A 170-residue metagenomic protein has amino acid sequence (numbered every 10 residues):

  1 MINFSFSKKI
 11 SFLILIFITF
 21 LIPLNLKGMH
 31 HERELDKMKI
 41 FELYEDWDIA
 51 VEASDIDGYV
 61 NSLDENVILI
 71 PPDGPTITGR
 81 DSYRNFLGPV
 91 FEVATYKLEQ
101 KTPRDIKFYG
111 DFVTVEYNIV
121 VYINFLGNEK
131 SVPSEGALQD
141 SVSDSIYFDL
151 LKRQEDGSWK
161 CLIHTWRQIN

Functional and structural regions predicted by a protein language model:
M1-S7: N-terminal secretory signal peptides that target proteins for export/translocation
K9-I10, Q154: Hydrophobic alpha-helical segments, especially transmembrane helices and their immediate juxtamembrane helical caps
S11-I22: Bacterial N-terminal signal peptides
L24-L26: Cleavable N-terminal signal peptides
G28-L43, I49-G58, I68-N170: A beta-strand edge to alpha-helix "cap/lid" segment located at domain peripheries
